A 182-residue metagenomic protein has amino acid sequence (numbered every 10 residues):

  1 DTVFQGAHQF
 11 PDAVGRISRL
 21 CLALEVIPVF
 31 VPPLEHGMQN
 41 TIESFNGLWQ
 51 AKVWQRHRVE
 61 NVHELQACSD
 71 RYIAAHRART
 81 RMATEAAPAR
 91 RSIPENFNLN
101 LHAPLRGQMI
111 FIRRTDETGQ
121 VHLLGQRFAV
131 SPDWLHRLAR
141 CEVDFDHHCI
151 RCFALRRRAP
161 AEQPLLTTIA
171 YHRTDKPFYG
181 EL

Functional and structural regions predicted by a protein language model:
D1-E64, A75, A161-E162, T167-E181: RNase H-like DDE/DDD metal-dependent nuclease/strand-transfer catalytic core used by mobile genetic elements
A67-R71: A non-catalytic, amphipathic alpha-helix used as a structural packing/dimerization or gating element in enzyme scaffolds
I73-L182: C-terminal, beta-rich DNA-binding module of retroviral/retroelements integrases
